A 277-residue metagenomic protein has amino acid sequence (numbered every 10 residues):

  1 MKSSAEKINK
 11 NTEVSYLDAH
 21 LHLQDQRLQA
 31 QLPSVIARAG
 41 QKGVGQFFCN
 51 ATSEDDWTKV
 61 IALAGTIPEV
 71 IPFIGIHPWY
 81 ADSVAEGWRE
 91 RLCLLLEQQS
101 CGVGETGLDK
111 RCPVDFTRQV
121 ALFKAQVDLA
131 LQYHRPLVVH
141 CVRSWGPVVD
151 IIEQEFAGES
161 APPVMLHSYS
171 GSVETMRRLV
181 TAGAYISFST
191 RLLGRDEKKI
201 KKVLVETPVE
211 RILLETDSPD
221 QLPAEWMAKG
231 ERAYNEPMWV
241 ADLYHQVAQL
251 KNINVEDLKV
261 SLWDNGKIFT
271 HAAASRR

Functional and structural regions predicted by a protein language model:
M1-R277: Mid-domain alpha/beta scaffold segments of enzyme catalytic cores
